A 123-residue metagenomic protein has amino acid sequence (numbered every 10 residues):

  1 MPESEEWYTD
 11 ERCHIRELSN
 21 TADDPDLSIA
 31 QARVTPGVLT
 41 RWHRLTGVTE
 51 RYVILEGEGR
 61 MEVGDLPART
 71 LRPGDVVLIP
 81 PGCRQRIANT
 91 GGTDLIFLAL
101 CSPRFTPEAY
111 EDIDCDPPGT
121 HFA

Functional and structural regions predicted by a protein language model:
M1-L27, R41, A109-A123: A short, N-terminal "cap"/entry segment at the start of jelly-roll beta-barrel domains of the cupin/DSBH fold
E17, A30-T46: Conserved short histidine dyad/triad with adjacent acidic residue
Q31, R51, L78, T93-E108: A short hydrophobic beta-strand segment most commonly corresponding to one strand of the jelly-roll/cupin
G47-G59, G64: Glycine- and acidic-residue-biased ligand/ion/polar-headgroup-sensing regions
L66-P81: Short acidic-glycine-tyrosine-enriched beta hairpin
A88-T90: Asparagine-centered strand-capping/turn motif at beta-strand->loop junctions
